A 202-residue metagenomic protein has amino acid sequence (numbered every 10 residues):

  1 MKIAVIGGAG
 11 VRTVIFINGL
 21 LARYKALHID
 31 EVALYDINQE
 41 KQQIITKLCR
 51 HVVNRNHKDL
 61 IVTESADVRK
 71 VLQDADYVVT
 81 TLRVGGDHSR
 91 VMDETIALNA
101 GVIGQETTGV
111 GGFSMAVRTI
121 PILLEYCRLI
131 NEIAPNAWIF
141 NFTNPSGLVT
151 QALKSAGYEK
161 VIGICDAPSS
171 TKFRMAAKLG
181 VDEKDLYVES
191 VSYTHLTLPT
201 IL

Functional and structural regions predicted by a protein language model:
I3-V32: N-terminal Rossmann-like dinucleotide-binding module
L27-T46: NAD(P)-binding Rossmann-fold cofactor-contacting core
I61-Q73: Short acidic low-complexity segments
Q73, V79-T80, N141: Redox-cofactor binding/interface segments in oxidoreductases and associated redox assembly factors
Y77-A97: Short, solvent-exposed beta-strand-terminating loops
M92-A134, W138-N141, S146-A152: Rossmann-fold NAD(P)-binding glycine/threonine-rich loop
Y126-Y193: Internal, well-ordered domain-core segments that constitute the primary functional module of diverse proteins
T194-T200: Conserved small/polar residues in nucleotide/adenosyl-binding loops
